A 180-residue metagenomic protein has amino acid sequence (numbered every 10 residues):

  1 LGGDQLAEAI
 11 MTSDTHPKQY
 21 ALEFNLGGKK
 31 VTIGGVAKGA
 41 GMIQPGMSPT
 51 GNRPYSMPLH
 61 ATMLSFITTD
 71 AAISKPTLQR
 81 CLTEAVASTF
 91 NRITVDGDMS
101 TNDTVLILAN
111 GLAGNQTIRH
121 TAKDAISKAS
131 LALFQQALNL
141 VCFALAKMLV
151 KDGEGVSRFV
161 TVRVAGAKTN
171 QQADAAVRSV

Functional and structural regions predicted by a protein language model:
L1-F90, S100-D103: Glycine-rich, mobile lid/loop segments that gate access to catalytic sites or pores
T12, M42, N91, V95 (+1 more regions): Conserved helix-loop functional segments at active or binding sites
T50-R53, G97, A122-A125: Polar low-complexity intrinsically disordered regions
S56, D96-D98, D152-E154: Replace "in large, NTP-powered and nucleic-acid-processing enzymes" with "in large, NTP-powered factors and other
I93-V105, V160: A structural-propensity feature for long, helix-poor, extended segments
I107-S179: A glycine- and small/hydrophobic-rich beta-loop-beta segment that serves as a flexible "lid/hinge" or phosphate-binding
